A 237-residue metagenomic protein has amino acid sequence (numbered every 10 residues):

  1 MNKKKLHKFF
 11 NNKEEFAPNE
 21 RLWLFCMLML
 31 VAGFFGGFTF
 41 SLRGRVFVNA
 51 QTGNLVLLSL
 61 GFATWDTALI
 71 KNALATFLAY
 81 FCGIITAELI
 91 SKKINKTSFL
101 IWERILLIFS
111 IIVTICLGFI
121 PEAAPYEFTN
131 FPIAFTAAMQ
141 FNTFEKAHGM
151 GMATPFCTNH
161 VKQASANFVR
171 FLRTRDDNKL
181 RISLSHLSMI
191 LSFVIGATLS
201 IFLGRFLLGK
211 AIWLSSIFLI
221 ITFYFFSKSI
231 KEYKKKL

Functional and structural regions predicted by a protein language model:
N2-L237: Alpha-helical transmembrane segments of multi-pass membrane proteins
